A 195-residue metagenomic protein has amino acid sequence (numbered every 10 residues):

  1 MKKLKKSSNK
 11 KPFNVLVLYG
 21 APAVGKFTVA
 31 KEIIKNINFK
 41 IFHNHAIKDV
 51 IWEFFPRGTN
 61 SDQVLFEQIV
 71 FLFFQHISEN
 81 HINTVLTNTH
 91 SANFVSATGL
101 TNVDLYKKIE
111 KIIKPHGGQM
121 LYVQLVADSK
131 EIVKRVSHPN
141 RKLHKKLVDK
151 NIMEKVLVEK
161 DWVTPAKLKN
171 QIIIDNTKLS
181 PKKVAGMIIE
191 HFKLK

Functional and structural regions predicted by a protein language model:
K5-F13, S78: Phosphate-binding P-loop
L18: Hydrophobic anchor at the beta1->P-loop junction of P-loop NTPases
P22: The conserved Walker
G25: Conserved glycine(s) of the Walker
T28: Conserved Walker
K31-S78: Conserved substrate/cofactor phosphate-moiety recognition/catalytic segment in nucleotide-dependent phosphotransferases
H90-L143: ATP-dependent NMP and nucleoside kinases share a basic, alpha-helical "lid"
K134, H138-M187, K195: Small-molecule kinase domains that catalyze NTP-dependent phosphoryl transfer to phosphate-bearing small molecules
